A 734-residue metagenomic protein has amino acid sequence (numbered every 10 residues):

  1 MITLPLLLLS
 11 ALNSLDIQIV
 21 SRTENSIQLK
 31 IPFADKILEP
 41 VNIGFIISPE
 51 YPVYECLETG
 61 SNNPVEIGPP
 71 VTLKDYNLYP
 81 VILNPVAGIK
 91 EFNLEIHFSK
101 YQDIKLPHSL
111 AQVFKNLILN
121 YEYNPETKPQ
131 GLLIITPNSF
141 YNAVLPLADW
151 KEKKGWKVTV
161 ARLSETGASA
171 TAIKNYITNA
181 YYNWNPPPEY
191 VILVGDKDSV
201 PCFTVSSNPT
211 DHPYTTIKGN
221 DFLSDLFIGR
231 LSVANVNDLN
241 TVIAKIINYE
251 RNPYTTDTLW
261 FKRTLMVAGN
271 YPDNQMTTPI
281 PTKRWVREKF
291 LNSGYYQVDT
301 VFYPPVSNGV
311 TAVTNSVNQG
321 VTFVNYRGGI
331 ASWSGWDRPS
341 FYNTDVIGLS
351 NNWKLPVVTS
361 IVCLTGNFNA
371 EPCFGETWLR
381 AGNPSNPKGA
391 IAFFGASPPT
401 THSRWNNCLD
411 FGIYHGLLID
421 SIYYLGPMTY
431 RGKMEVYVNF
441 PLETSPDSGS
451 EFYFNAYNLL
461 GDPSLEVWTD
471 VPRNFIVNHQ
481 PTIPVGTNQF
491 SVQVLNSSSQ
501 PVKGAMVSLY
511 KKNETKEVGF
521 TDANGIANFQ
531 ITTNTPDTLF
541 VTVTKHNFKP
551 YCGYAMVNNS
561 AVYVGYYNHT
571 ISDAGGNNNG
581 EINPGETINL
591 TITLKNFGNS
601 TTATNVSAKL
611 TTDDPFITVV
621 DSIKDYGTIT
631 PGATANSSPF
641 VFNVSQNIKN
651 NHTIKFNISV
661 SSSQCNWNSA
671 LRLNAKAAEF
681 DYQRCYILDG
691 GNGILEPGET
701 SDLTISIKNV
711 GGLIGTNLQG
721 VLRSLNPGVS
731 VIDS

Functional and structural regions predicted by a protein language model:
I2-S10: Sec-dependent N-terminal signal peptides
A11-Y551: Cysteine-dependent hydrolase recognition
P472-Q480, N559-P584, R672-G698: Low-complexity, acidic Ser/Thr/Pro/Gly-rich terminal tails and inter-domain linkers that flank the onset of structured
G486-F490, P584-T591, A635-S638, H652-K655 (+1 more regions): Short, solvent-exposed loop/turn segments enriched in Ser/Thr/Gly
S491-S497, T591-K595, T704-K708: Short edge beta-strand/loop segments characteristic of extracellular beta-sandwich folds
M506-K512, K595-I617, K708-I732: Short acidic, flexible loop segments centered on an aromatic residue
G519, N524-N528, T618-I648, S730-S734: Intrinsically disordered, low-complexity Pro/Gly/Ser/Thr-rich segments with frequent PxxP/GP/PP motifs and embedded
V543-M556, V641-E679: Terminal connector regions
